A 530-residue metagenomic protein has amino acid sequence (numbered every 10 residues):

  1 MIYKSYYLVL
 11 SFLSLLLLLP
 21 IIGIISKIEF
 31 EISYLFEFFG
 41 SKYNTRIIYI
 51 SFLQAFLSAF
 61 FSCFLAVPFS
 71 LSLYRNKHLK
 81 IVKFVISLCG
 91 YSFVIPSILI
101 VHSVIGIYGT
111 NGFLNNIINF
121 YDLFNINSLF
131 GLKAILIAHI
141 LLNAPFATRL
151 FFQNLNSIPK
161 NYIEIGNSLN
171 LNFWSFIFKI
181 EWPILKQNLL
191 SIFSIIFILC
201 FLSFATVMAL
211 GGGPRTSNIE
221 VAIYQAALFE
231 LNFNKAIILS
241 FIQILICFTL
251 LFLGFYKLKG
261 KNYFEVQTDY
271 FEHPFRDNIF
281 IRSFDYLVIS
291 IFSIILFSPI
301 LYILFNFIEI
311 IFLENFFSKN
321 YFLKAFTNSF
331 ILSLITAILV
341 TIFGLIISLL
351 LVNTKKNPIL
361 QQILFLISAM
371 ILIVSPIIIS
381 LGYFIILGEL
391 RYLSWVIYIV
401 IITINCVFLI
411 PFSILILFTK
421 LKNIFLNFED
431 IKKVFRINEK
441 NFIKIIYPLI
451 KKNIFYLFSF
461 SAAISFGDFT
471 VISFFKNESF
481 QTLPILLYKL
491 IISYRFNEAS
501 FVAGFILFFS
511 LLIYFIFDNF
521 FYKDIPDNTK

Functional and structural regions predicted by a protein language model:
I2-F30, K42-N156, I184-G211, I238-F255 (+8 more regions): Membrane-water interface segments at the C-terminal ends of transmembrane alpha-helices in multi-pass inner-membrane
I25-F36, G109-Y121, G211-E220, K261-D269 (+2 more regions): Peri-membrane helix termini and adjoining interfacial loops of integral membrane proteins
G106, A205-L231, F469-F496, K530: Glycine-rich helix-loop "coupling/hinge" segments at transmembrane-helix boundaries in multipass transporters
G166-N167, I431-K433: The alpha-helix within a helix-turn-helix
L169-L171, P183, F435-K440, P448: Glycine/proline-centered hinge or cleavage motifs at structural transition points of membrane proteins
G254-V288: Flexible interhelical linker loops that connect adjacent transmembrane helices in multi-pass membrane transporters
N262-F275, K356, F428, F520-K530: Short cytosolic juxtamembrane segments of multi-pass membrane proteins
